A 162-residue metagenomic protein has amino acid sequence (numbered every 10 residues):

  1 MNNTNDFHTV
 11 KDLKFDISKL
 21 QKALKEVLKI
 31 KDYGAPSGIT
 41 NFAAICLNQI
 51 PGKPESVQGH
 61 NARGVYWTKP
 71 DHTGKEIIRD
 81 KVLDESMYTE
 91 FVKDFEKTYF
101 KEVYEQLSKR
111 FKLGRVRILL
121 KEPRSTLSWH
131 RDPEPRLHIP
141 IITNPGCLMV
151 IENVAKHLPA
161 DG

Functional and structural regions predicted by a protein language model:
M1-V103: Non-heme Fe(II)/2-oxoglutarate
N5-H8, V116, L137, C147: A broad, low-specificity signal marking well-ordered, structured residues that form hydrophobic/aromatic
D16, E134, A160-G162: A short, sequence-level motif marking secondary-structure junctions
E102-P123: A short glycine-rich, His/Asp/Glu-containing loop-to-beta-strand
L120, R131-C147: Short, conserved beta-strand element in jelly-roll/cupin
R124-W129: Short helix-to-loop capping/linker segments positioned immediately adjacent to catalytic or ligand/cofactor-binding
P140-D161: A short beta-strand-loop-beta hairpin characteristic of the jelly-roll/cupin
